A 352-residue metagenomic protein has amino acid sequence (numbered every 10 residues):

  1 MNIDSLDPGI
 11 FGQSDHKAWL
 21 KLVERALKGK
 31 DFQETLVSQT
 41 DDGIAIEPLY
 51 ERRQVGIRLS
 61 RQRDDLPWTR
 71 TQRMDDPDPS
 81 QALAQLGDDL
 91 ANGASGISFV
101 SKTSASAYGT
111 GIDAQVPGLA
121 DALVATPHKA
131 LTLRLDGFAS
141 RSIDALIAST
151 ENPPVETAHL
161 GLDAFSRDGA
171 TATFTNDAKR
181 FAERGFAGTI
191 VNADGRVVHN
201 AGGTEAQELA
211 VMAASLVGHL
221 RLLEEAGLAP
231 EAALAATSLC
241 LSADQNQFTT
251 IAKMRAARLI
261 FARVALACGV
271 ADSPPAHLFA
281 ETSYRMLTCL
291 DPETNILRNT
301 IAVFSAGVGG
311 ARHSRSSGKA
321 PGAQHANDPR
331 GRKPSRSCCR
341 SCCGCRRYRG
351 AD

Functional and structural regions predicted by a protein language model:
M1-N246, C268-A271, P275-H277, G307 (+1 more regions): Catalytic alpha/beta active-site cores
A114-G118, V211-A214, A256, R298-N299 (+2 more regions): A general alpha-helical scaffold signature found inside nucleotide-binding enzyme cores
A145-S149, T173, S215, K253-I260 (+1 more regions): Alpha-helical scaffold elements adjacent to nucleotide-binding pockets in ATP/GTP-utilizing enzyme cores
T204-E208, D244-A256, S283-L297, G318-G322 (+1 more regions): Short glycine/threonine-rich loop-to-helix capping motif typified by GTGT followed within a few residues by an Asp-Pro
L216-R221, P292-G310, P321-P329: Glycine-rich and small/hydrophobic secondary-structure elements
E224-G227, A265, M286, K333: Structural motif corresponding to the C-terminal cap of alpha-helices
M254-I260, V264, L278-A280, N299-V303 (+2 more regions): Extended, hydrophobic alpha-helical segments in both membrane/secreted and soluble proteins
I301, A311-D352: Active-site or pore-adjacent capping/gating segments
